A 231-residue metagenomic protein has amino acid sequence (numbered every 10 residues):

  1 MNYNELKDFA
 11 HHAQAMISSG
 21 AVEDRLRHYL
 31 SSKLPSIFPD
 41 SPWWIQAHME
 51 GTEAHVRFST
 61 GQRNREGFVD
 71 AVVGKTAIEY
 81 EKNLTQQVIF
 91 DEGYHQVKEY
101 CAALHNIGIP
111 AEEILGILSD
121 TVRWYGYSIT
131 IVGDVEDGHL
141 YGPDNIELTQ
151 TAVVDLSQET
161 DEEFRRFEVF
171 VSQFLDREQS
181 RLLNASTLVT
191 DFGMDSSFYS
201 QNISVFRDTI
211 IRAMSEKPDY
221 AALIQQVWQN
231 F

Functional and structural regions predicted by a protein language model:
N4-H55: Acidic-basic catalytic patches of nuclease active cores, encompassing PD-(D/E)XK and other metal-cofactor nuclease
Q14, S18, V22, L26 (+3 more regions): Conserved aromatic-histidine-acidic binding/catalytic patches
R25, Y29-K33, E92-Y100, R166 (+1 more regions): Alpha-helical scaffold elements adjacent to nucleotide-binding pockets in ATP/GTP-utilizing enzyme cores
K33, I37, Y100-A103, I107: Conserved short hydrophobic interaction patches
P42-G74: Active-site metal-binding core of divalent-cation-utilizing nuclease and nuclease-like domains
R63, G74-I89, A102-F231: Charged, often flexible domain-edge or linker segments that flank or initiate folded functional domains
F68-A71, Y80, Y94-Y100: Well-ordered mid-protein domain cores that form the structural environment of catalytic cofactors
